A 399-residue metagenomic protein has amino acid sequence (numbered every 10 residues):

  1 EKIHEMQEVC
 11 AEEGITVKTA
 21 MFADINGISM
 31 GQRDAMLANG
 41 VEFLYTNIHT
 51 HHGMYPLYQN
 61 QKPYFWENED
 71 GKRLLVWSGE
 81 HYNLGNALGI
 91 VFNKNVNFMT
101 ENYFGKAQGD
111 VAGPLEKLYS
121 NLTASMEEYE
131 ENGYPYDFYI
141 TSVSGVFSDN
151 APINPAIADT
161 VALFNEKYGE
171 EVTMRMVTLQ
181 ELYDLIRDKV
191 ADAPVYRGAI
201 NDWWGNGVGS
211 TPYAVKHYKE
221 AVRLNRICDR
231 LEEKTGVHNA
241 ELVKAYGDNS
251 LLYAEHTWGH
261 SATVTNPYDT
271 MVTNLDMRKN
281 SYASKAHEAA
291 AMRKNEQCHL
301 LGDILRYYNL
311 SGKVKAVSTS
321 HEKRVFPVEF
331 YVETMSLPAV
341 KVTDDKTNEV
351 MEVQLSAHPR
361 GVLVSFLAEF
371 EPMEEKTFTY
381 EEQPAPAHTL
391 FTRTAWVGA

Functional and structural regions predicted by a protein language model:
E1-I304: Catalytic-domain carbohydrate-binding cleft regions of carbohydrate-active enzymes
N93, A240, L252-E255, S261-A399: Catalytic and substrate-binding regions of extracellular carbohydrate-active enzymes, especially polysaccharide lyases
